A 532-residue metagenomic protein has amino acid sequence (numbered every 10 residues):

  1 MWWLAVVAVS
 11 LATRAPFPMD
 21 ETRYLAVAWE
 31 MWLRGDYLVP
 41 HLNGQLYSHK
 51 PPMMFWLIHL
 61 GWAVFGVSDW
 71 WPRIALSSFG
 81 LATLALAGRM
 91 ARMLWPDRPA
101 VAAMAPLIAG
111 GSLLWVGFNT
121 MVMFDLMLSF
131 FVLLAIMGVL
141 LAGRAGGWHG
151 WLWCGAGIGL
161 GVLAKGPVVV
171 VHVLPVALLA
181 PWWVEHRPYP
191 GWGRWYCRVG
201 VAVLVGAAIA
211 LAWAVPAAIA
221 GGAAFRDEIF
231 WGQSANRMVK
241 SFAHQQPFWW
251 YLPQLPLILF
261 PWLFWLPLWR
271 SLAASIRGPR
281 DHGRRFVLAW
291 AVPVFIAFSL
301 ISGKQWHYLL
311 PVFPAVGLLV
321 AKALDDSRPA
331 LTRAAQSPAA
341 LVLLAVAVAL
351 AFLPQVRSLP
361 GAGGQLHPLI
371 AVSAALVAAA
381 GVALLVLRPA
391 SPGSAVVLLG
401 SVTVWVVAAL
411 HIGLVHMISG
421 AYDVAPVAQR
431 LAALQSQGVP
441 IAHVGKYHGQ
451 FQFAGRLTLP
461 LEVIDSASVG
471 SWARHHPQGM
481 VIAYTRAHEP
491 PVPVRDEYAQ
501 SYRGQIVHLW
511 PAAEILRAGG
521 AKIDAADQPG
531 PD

Functional and structural regions predicted by a protein language model:
M1-R333, R503-I506: Membrane-integral, polyisoprenol-dependent glycosyltransferases of the GT-C/oligosaccharyltransferase superfamily
L152, A156, W192, S271-D532: Membrane-embedded architecture of ER/inner-membrane glycosylation machinery
